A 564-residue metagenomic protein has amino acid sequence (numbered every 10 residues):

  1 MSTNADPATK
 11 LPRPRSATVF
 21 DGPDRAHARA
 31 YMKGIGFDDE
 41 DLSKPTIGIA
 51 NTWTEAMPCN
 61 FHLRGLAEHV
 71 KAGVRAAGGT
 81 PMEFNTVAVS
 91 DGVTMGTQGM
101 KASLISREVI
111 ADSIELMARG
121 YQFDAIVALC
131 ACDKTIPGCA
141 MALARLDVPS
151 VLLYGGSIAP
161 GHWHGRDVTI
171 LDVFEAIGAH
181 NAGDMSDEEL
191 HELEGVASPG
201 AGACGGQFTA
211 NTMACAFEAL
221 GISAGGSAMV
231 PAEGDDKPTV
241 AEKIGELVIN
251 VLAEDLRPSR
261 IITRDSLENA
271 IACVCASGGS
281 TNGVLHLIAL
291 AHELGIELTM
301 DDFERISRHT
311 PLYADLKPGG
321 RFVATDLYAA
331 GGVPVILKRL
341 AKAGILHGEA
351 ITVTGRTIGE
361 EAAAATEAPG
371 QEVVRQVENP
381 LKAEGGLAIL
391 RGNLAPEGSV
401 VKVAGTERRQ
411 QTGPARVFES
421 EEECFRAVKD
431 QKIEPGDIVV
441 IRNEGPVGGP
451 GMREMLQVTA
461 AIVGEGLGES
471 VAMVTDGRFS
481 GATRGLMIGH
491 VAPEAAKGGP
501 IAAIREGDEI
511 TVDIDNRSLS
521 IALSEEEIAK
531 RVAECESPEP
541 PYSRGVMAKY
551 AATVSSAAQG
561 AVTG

Functional and structural regions predicted by a protein language model:
S2-E55, C59-F61, L66-V87, G92-V93 (+5 more regions): Catalytic or ion-coupling anion/metal-binding cores of large enzyme and transporter domains
V74, S113-M117: Glycine-rich, N-terminal phosphate-binding loop and its surrounding beta-alpha-beta segment
S103-D112: Glycine-rich, highly charged phosphate/nucleotide-binding loops
M117-C139, V151-Y154: A short, small-residue-rich loop immediately preceding and capping a beta-strand
